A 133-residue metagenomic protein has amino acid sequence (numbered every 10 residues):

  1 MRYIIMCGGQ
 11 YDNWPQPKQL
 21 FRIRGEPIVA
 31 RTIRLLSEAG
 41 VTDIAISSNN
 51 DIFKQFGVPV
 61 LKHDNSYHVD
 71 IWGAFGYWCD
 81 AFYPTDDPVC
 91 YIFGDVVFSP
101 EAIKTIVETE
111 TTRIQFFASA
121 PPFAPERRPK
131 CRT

Functional and structural regions predicted by a protein language model:
M1-Q16: N-terminal nucleotide-binding beta1-loop-alpha1 segment
Y11-D12, L35, V96-K104: Short acidic, S/G/P-rich loop/turn micro-motifs used as interaction or catalytic elements
P17-R22: Short glycine-enriched, charge-decorated loop/helix-capping segments at active-site entrances that position
E26-V41, Y77-D80: A short, N-terminal amphipathic alpha-helix
T42-D43, D87: Short acidic/polar active-site loop segments enriched in Thr and Asp
S47-F53: Short, polar loop motifs at secondary-structure junctions
Q55-Y91, V97-E101: Short phosphate-binding loop-to-helix
F98-T133: Conserved core of the sugar-phosphate nucleotidyltransferase
